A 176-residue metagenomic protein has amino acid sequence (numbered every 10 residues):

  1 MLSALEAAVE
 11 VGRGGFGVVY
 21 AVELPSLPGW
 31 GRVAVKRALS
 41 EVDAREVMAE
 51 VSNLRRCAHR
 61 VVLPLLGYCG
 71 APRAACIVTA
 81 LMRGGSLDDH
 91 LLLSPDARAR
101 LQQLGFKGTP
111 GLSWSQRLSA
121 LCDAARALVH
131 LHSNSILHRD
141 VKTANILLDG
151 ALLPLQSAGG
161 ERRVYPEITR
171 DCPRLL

Functional and structural regions predicted by a protein language model:
A8-V19: Protein kinase glycine-rich loop
Y20-S40: Glycine-rich ATP phosphate-binding loop
V47-S52: Regulatory alphaC helix of protein kinase catalytic domains
N53-R60: Structural motif at the C-terminus of the N-lobe alphaC helix and the adjacent alphaC-beta4 loop of the Hanks-type
L66-R73: Short beta-strand micro-motifs within the conserved protein kinase catalytic domain, predominantly in the N-lobe
R73-S86: Conserved short submotifs of the Hanks-type protein kinase catalytic core that shape the nucleotide-binding pocket
P95-S119: Activation segment of protein kinase catalytic domains, centered on the conserved DFG
S133-D149: Catalytic-loop of the protein kinase fold
